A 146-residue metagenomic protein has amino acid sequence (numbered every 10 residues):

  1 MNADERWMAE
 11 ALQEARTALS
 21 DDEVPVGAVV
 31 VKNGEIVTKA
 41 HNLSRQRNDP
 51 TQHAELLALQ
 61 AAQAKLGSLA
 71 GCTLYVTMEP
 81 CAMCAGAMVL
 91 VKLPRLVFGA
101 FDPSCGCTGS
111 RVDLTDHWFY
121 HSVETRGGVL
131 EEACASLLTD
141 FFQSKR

Functional and structural regions predicted by a protein language model:
M1-A18, G67, M83-R146: Zinc-dependent deaminase
A11, A15-A18, A28, T38-A40 (+3 more regions): Small-residue (primarily alanine) positions within well-ordered alpha-helices, especially packing/interaction faces
V24-V26, C72: Short loop/turn microsegments at loop-to-beta-strand junctions
V26-G34: Short beta-strand scaffold segments in enzyme catalytic cores
V37-S44, S122: Short beta->alpha transition motifs characteristic of CBS
L43-L57: A short, polar/charged loop-to-alpha-helix boundary motif
G67-M78: Immediate flanking context of iron-sulfur cluster ligation sites
